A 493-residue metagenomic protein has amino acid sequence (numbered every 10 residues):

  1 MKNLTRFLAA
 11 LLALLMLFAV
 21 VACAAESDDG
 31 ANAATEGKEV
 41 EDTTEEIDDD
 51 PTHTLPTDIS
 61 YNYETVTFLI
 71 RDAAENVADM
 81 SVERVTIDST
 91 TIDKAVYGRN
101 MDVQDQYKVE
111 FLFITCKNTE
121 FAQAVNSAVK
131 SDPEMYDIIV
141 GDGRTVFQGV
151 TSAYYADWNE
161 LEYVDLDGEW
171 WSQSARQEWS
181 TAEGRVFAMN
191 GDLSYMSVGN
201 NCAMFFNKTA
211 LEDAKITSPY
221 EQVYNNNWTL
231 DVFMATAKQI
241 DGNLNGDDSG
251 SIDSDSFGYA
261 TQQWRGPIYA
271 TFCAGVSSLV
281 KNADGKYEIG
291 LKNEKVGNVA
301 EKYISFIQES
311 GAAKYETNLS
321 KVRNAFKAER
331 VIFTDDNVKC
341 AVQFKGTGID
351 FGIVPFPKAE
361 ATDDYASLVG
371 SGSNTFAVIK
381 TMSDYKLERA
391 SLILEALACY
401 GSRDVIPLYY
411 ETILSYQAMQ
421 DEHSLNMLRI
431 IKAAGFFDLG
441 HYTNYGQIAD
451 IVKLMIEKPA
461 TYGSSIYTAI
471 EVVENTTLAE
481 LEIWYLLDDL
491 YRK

Functional and structural regions predicted by a protein language model:
K2-L12, L17-S152, D404, I456-K493: Conserved N-terminal structural module of periplasmic/extracytoplasmic solute-binding proteins
T119-A156, W170-G191, D231, A235-N245 (+1 more regions): Pocket-flanking alpha-helical
Y136-V140, K327, V331-D336, G352: Paired acidic/hydrophobic, glycine-rich loop segments that form the ligand-binding mouth/hinge of periplasmic-binding
V150-A153, N159, S174-E221, A260-D284 (+1 more regions): Periplasmic solute-binding protein
E162-W171, V223-N225, S251, S277-N298 (+1 more regions): Short, solvent-exposed loop/beta-turn-alpha elements that line the ligand-binding surface or hinge of extracytoplasmic
M234-A237, A270-T271, S277-T317: Glycine-centered hinge/linker elements that transmit conformational signals in sensory and ligand-binding systems
K345-L414: Extracytoplasmic/periplasmic substrate-recognition and gating elements
K380-S391, C399-K493: Conserved C-terminal helix/tail region of periplasmic/extracytoplasmic solute-binding proteins
